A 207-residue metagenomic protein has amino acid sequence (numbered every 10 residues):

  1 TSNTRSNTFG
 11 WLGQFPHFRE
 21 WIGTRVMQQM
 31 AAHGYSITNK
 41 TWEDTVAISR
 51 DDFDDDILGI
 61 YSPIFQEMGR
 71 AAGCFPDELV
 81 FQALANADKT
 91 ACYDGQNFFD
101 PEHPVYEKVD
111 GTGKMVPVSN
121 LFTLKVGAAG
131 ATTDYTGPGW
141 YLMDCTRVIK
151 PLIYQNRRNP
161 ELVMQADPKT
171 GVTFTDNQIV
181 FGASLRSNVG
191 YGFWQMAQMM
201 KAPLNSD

Functional and structural regions predicted by a protein language model:
T1, F81, D88, G171-F174: Short glycine-rich, low-complexity/disordered patches
T1-K40: Assembly/oligomerization interface modules of large self-assembling protein complexes
F18-R19, D54-D56, R186: Short active-site-adjacent helix-start/loop capping segments
T38-D54: Glycine-rich, often proline-containing surface loops adjacent to acidic residues and nearby aromatics that form
E43-T45, Q66-R70: Contiguous, well-ordered alpha-helical segments that form the cores/surfaces of helical PPI scaffolds
D51, D56-G59, P63, R70-D134 (+1 more regions): Alpha-helical scaffold segments that mediate packing/assembly in large oligomeric complexes
E102-D207: Sequence/fold signature of self-assembling virion shell proteins
